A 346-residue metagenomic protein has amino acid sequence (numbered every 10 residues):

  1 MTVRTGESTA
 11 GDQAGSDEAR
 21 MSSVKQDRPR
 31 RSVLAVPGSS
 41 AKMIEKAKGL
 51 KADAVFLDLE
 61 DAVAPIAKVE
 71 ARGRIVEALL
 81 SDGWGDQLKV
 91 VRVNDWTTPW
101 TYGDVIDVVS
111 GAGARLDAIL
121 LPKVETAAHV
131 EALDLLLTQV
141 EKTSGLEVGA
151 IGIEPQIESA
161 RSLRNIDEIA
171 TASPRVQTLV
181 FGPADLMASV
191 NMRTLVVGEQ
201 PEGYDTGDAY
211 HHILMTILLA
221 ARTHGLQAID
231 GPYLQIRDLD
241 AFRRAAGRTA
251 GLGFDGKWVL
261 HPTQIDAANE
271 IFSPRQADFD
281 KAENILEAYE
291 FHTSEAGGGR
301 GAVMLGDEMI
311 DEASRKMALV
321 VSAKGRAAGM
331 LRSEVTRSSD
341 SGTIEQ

Functional and structural regions predicted by a protein language model:
T2-T5, G11-Q346: Expand to "…catalyze enediolate/carbanion chemistry for C-C bond making/breaking, isomerization, decarboxylation
